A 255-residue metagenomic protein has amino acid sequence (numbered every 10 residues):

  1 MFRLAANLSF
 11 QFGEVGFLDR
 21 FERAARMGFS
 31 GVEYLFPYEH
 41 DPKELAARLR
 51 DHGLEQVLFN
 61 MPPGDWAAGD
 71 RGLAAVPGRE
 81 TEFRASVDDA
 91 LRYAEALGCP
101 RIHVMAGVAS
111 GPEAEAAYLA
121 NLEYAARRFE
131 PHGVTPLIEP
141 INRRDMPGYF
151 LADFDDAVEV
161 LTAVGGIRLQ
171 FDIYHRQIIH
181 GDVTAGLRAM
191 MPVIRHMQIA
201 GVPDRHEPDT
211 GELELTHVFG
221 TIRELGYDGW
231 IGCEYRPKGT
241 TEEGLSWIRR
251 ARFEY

Functional and structural regions predicted by a protein language model:
M1-E95, G166-R168, H180, P192 (+2 more regions): N-terminal pre-domain/capping segments
A6, A24, V32, L49 (+7 more regions): Conserved, mostly hydrophobic/aromatic
F10-F12, Y38, P62-D65, A106-S110 (+4 more regions): Active-site-proximal loop/turn and secondary-structure-junction residues that shape catalytic pockets, frequently
A25, G31, A46, L119-H217: Acidic/histidine-rich catalytic cores of soluble enzymes
S30, E55, P100, R195 (+1 more regions): Short acidic/polar active-site loop segments enriched in Thr and Asp
H52, L97, P131-H132, V164 (+2 more regions): Helix C-cap/helix->beta junction micro-motif
P77-P100, A116-H132: An active-site-proximal structural segment forming one wall of the substrate-binding cleft that immediately precedes
A90-E113, L137-R143: Active-site groove signature of glycoside hydrolases
